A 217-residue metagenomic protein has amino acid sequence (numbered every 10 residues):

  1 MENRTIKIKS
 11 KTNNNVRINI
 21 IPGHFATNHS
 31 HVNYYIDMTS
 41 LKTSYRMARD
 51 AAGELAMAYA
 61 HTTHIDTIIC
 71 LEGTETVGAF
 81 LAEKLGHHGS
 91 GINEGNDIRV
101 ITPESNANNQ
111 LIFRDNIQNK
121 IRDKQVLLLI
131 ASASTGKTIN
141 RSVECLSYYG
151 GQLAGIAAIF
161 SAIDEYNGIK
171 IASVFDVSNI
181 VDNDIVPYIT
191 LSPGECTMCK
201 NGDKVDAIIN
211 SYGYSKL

Functional and structural regions predicted by a protein language model:
M1-H64, S211-L217: Active-site-facing substrate-recognition patch
E2-I8, T12, V143-L217: PRPP-dependent phosphoribosyltransferase catalytic core
M57, E83, H87, E144 (+1 more regions): Short, well-ordered alpha-helices that flank and scaffold nucleotide-derived cofactor binding pockets
A60, R114-K120, P187-T190: Short amphipathic alpha-helix with an adjacent loop that forms part of the alpha/beta core around
T63-G73: Short glycine-rich phosphate-binding loop at a beta-alpha junction
I68, R99-T102, A154-F160: Short, hydrophobic beta-strand segments that form beta-sheet elements in well-ordered domains
C70, L128-L129: Hydrophobic Val/Ile/Leu positions in short beta-strands of Rossmann-like dinucleotide-binding domains
E75-L127, S134-N140: Short, glycine/charge-rich flexible loops or terminal/linker lids adjacent to PRPP-binding catalytic cores
